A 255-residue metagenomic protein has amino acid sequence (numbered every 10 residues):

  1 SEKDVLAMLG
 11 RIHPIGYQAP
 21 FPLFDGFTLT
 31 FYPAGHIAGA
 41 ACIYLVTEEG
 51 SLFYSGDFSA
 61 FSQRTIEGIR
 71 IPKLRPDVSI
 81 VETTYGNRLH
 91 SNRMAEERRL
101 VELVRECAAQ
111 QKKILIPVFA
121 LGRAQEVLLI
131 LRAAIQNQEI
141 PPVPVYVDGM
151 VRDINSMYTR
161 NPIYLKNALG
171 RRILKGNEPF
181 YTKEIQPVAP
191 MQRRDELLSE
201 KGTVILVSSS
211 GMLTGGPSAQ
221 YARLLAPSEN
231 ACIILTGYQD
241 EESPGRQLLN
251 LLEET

Functional and structural regions predicted by a protein language model:
S1-E126, I130-E139, P144: His/Asp/Glu-rich metal-coordinating catalytic cores of metallo-dependent phosphodiesterases/hydrolases acting on
V101-Q247, L251-L252: Hard-cation-handling environments
